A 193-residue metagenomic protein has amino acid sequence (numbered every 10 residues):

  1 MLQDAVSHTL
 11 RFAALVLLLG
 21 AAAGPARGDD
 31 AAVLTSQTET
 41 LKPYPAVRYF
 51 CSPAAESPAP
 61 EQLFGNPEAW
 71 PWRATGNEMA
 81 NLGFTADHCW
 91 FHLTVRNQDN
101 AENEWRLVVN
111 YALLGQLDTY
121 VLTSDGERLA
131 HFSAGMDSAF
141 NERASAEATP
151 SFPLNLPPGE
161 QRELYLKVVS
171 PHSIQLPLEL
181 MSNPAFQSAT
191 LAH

Functional and structural regions predicted by a protein language model:
L2-A13: Bacterial N-terminal signal peptides that target proteins for export
F12-A21: Bacterial N-terminal signal peptides
G24-G28: Sec/Tat signal peptide C-region and signal peptidase I cleavage site
D29-L191: Soluble non-transmembrane domains of integral membrane proteins
